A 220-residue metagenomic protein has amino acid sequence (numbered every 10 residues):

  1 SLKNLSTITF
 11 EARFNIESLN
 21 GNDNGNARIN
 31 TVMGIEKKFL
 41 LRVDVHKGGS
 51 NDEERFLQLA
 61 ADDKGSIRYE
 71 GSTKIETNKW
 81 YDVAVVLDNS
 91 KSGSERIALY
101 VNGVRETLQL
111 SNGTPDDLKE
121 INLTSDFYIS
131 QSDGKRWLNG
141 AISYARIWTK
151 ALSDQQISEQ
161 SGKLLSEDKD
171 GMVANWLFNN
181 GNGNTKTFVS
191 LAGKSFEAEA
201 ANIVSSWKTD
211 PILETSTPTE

Functional and structural regions predicted by a protein language model:
S1, E70-I75, D117-L118: Beta-strand-rich interaction surfaces with strong enrichment in secreted/lumenal proteins
S1-Q58, W80, S90-R96, K150-I157 (+1 more regions): Extracellular glycan-recognition modules
F10-S18, M33, V83-V85, I129 (+2 more regions): Short hydrophobic/aromatic patches on beta-strands that form ligand-binding or substrate-lining surfaces
Q58-D82, S132: Short, aromatic/His-centered strand-loop micro-motif at the edge of beta-sheets
N78-N89, L99, R146: Short tryptophan-centered beta-strand motifs in secreted/extracellular beta-sheet-rich domains of glycan-recognition
S94, V101-S125: Short, solvent-exposed beta-strand-to-loop segments that form ligand-recognition rims of beta-rich domains
N112, I121-R146, A151, Q155-K163: Extracellular glycan-interaction patches encoded by glycine-rich segments
D116, S158-E220: Extracytoplasmic low-complexity segments
